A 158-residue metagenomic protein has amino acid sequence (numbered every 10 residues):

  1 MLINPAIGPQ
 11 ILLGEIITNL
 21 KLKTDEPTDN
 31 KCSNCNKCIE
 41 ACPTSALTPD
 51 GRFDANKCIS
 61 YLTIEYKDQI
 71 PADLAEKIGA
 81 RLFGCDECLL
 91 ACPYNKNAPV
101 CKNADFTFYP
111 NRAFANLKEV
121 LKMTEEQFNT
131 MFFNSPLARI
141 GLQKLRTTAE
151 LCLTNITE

Functional and structural regions predicted by a protein language model:
M1-N111: Catalytic cores of enzyme domains
C38, I64-E65, F114, L142 (+2 more regions): Charge-rich, low-complexity amphipathic helices in intrinsically disordered tails/linkers adjacent to domains
K67-E76, M123-P136: Surface-exposed acidic, glycine/proline-enriched linker/cap segments that occur as 15-30-residue helix-coil
P110-K122, T130: Alpha-helical adaptor scaffolds
T130-F133, A138-I156: Long, compositionally biased charged/polar accessory segments in the mid-to-C-terminal portions of proteins
